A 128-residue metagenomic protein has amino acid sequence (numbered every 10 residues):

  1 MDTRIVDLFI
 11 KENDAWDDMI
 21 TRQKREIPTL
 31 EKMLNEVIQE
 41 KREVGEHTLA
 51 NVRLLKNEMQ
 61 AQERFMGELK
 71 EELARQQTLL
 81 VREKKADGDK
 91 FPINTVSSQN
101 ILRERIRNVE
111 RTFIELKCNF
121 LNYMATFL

Functional and structural regions predicted by a protein language model:
M1-L128: Charge-rich amphipathic alpha-helical interaction elements
